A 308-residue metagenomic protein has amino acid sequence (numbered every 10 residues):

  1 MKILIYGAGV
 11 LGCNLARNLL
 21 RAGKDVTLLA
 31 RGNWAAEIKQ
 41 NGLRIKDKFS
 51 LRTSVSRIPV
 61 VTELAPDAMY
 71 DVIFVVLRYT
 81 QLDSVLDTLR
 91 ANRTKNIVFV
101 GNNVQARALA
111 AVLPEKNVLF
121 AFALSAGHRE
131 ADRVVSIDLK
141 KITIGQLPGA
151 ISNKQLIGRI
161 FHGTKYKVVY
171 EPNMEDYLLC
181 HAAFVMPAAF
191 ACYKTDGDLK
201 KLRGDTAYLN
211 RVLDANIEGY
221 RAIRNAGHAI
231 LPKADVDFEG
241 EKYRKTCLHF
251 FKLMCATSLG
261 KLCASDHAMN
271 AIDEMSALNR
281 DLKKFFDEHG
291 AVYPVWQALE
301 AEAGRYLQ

Functional and structural regions predicted by a protein language model:
M1-L51: NAD(P)+-binding Rossmann beta1-loop-alpha1 motif at the extreme N-terminus of oxidoreductases
I3, D25-V26, I97, V118 (+1 more regions): Hydrophobic anchor at the start of a short beta-strand that flanks the dinucleotide cofactor-binding loop
K24, Y166, H228: Short phosphate-binding/catalytic loops that engage adenosine nucleotides
L43-V60, V185: N-terminal glycine-rich dinucleotide-binding loop that anchors FAD/FMN and/or NAD(P) in oxidoreductases
R52-V135: Rossmann-like NAD(P)(H) cofactor-binding subdomain of soluble oxidoreductases
Q105-A183, P187: Rossmann-fold dinucleotide-binding core
E175-R203, A207-Y220: Active-site-proximal catalytic alpha-helix in oxidoreductases
I217, R224-Q308: NAD(P)-dependent Rossmann-like dehydrogenase/reductase catalytic/cofactor-binding core
